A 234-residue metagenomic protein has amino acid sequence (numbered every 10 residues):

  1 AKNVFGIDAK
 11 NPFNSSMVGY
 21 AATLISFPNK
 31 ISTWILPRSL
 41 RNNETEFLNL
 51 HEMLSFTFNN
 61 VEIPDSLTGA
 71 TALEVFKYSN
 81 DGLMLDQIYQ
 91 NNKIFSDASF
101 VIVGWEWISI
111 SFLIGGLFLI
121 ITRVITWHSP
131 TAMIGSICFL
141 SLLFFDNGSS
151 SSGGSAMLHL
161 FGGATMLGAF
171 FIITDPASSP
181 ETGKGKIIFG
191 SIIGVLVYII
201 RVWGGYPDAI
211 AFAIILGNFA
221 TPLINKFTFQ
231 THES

Functional and structural regions predicted by a protein language model:
A1-A9, I114-V124, F170-S179: C-terminal ends of transmembrane helices
A9-L113: Long hydrophobic alpha-helical segments that form multi-pass transmembrane helix bundles in integral membrane proteins
P12-S16, M157-T165, K186, G204-I215: Loop-to-transmembrane alpha-helix initiation sites
A21-P28, S109-I120, M133-L142, L167-I172 (+2 more regions): Hydrophobic core segments of alpha-helical transmembrane domains in multi-pass membrane transport and ion-translocation
N29-L36, F144-S150, G154-S155, L196-D208: Hydrophobic alpha-helical transmembrane segments in multi-pass integral membrane proteins
Q90-N91, I102-F112, S129-T131, G162-G163 (+1 more regions): Short hydrophobic alpha-helical membrane-embedded segments
P130-M133, C138-G183: A beta-strand-loop signature enriched in Asp, Gly, Thr, and Trp that corresponds to the sialidase/neuraminidase Asp-box
I200-S234: Cytosolic-side transmembrane-helix boundaries in multi-pass membrane proteins
